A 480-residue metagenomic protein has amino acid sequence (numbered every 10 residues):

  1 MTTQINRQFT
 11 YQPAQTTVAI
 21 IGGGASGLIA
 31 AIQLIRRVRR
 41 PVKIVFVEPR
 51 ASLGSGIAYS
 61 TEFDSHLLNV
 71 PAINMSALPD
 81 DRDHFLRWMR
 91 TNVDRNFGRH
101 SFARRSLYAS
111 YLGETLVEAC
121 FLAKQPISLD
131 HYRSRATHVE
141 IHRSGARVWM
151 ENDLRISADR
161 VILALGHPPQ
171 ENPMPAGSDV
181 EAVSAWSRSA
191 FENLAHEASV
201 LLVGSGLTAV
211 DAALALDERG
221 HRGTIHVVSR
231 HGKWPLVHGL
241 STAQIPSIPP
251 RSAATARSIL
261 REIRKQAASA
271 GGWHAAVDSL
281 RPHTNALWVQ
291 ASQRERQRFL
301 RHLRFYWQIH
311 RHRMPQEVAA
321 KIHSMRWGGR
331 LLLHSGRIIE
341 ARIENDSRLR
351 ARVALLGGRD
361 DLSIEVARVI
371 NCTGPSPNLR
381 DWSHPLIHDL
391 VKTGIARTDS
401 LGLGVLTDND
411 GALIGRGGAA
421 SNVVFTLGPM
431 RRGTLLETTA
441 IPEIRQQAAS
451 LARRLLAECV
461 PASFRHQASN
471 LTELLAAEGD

Functional and structural regions predicted by a protein language model:
T2-A51, I57, R95-A253, R261-S463 (+1 more regions): Flavin (primarily FAD) cofactor-binding/catalytic cores of flavoenzymes
S60-H84, A243-S258, E317-A320: N-terminal glycine-rich dinucleotide-binding loop that anchors FAD/FMN and/or NAD(P) in oxidoreductases
D81-M89, A420-T426: Short coil-to-beta-strand
